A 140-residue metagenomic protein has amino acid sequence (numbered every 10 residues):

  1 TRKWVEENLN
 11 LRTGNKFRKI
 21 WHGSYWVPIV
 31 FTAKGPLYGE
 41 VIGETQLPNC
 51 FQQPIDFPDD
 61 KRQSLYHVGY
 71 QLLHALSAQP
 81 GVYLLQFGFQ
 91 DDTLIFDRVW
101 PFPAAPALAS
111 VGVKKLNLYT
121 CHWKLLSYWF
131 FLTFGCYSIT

Functional and structural regions predicted by a protein language model:
T1-I20: Conserved N-proximal alpha/beta basic substrate-recognition cap immediately N-terminal to, or forming the N-lobe
N15-V82, F89: Internal nucleotide-binding/catalytic subdomain
V27-I29, G39, F87, V99 (+2 more regions): Generic structural hydrophobic/aromatic packing signal, biased to beta-strands
F57, K61, Q79, D91 (+1 more regions): Alpha-helix N-cap/loop-to-helix boundary motif
S64, V68, I95-R98, K114-L125: Non-catalytic alpha-helical scaffold/packing segments enriched in small hydrophobic residues
A78-A109: Conserved metal-phosphate-binding beta-hairpin within the catalytic cores of diverse ATP-dependent phosphoryl-transfer
P103-T140: Active-site "cap" helix and flanking loop/linker of ATP-utilizing ligase/carboxylase catalytic domains
